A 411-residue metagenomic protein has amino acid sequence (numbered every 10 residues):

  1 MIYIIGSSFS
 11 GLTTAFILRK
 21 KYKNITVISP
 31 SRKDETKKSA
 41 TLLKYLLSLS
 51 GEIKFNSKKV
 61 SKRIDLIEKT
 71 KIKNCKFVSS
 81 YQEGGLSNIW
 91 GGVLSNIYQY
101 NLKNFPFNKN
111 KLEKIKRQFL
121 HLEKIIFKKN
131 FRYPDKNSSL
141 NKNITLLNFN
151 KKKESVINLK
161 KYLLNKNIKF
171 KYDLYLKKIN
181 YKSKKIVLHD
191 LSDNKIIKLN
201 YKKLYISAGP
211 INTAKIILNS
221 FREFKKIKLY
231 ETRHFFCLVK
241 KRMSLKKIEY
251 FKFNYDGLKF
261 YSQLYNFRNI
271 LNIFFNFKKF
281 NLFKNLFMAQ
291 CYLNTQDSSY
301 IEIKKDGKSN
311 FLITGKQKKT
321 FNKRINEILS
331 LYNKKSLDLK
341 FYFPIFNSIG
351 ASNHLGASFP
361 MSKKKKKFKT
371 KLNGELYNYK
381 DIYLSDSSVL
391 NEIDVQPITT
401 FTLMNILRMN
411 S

Functional and structural regions predicted by a protein language model:
M1-Y100, I206, F224-F236: N-terminal glycine-rich phosphate/pyrophosphate-binding loop and immediately adjacent elements
S8-F9, I211, V389: Residue-level detector of alpha-helix initiation sites
V27, S31-L42, D190-K252, D386 (+1 more regions): Glycine-rich loop(s) and the adjacent beta-strand/alpha-helix scaffold that form part
I64-I67, K71-F77, F221, K225-I325 (+3 more regions): FAD cofactor-binding and catalytic pocket of flavoenzymes
Y81-E154: Rossmann-like flavin
N141-L164, K171-L174, F321: Short beta-strand to alpha-helix junction loop
K171-Y172, K177, N326-E392, T399-L403: A glycine-rich dinucleotide-binding beta-alpha-beta segment and adjacent secondary-structure elements that constitute
Y172-L191: A conserved short coil-to-beta-strand element within the FAD-binding core of flavoproteins
